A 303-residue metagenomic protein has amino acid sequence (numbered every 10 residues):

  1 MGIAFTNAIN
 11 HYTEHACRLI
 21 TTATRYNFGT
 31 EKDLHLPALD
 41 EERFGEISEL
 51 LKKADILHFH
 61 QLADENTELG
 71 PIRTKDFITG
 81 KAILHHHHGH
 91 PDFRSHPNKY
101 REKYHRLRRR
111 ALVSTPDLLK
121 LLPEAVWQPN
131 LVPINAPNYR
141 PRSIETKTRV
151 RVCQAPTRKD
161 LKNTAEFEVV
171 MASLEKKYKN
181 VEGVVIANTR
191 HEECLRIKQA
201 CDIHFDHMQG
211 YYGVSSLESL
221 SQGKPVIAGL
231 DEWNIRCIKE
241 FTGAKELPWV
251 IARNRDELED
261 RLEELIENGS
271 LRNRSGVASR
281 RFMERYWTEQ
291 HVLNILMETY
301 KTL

Functional and structural regions predicted by a protein language model:
M1-Y26, K52, R110: N-terminal subdomain of nucleotide-sugar transferases
Y26-R106: Extended catalytic core of nucleotide-activated donor transferases of GT-like folds
H90-D92, H105-P141: Donor nucleotide-sugar binding/catalytic pocket of nucleotide-sugar-dependent glycosyltransferases
R140-K162, E168: Conserved donor-binding/catalytic core segment of Leloir-type glycosyltransferases
Q199-Y211, K224-P225: Acidic donor-binding loop of glycosyltransferase active sites
P225-N234: Short hydrophobic beta-strand element within catalytic cores of glycosyltransferases and related nucleotide-activated
R236-L262: Change "using UDP/GDP/dTDP sugars" to "using nucleotide sugars
S270-K301: A charged, aromatic-enriched C-terminal amphipathic alpha-helix characteristic of glycosyltransferases across folds
